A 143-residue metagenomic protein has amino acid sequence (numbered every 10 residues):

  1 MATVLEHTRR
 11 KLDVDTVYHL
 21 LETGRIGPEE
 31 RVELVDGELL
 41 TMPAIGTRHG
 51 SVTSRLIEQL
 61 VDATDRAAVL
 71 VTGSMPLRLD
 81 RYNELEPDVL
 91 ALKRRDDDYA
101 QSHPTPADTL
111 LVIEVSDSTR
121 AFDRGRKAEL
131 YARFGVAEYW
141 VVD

Functional and structural regions predicted by a protein language model:
M1-D143: Gly/Pro/Ser/Thr-rich low-complexity, intrinsically disordered segments predominantly at protein N-termini
